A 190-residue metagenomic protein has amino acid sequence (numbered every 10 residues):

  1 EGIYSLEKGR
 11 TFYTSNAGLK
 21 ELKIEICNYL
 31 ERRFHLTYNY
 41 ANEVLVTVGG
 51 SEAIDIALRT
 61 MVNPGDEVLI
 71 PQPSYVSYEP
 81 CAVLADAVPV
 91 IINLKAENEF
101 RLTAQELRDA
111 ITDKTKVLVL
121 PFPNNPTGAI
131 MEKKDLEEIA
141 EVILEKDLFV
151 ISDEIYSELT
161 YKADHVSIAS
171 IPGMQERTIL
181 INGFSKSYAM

Functional and structural regions predicted by a protein language model:
E1-G49, I56: N-terminal small-domain helix-loop-helix segment of the aminotransferase-like
Y38-V44, P64-E67, K114, Q175-T178: Short acidic capping loops at alpha-helix termini that bridge into adjacent secondary structure
T60-A82: Conserved PLP-anchoring active-site segment centered on the Schiff-base-forming lysine
D66, A87, I143-F149, M174-R177: A short helix->loop->beta-strand "cap" motif at the edges of active sites that frequently abuts
L84-V90: A short helix-loop-beta submotif of the ANL/AMP-binding
V90, L94-H165: Active-site phosphate-binding strand-loop segment of PLP-dependent enzymes
E145-K146, A163-Y188: Conserved active-site segment immediately N-terminal to the catalytic lysine that forms the internal aldimine
